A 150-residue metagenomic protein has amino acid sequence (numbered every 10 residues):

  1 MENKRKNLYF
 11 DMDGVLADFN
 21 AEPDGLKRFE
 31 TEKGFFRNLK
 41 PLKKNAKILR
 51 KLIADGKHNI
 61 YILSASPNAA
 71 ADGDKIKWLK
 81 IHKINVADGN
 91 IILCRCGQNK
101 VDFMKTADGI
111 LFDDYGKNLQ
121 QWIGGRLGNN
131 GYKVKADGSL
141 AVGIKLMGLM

Functional and structural regions predicted by a protein language model:
M1-K40: Active-site neighborhood of HAD-like aspartate-dependent phosphohydrolases
N7, I92-W122: Conserved Lys-Pro-Asp/Glu-containing loop-to-beta segment of HAD-superfamily phosphomonoesterases, centered on
D11, L63-A65, F112: Short hydrophobic segments within beta-strands
A17-F19, I60, A69-G73, N99-D102 (+2 more regions): Short catalytic/ligand-binding loop motif for oxyanion handling, primarily in non-cytosolic enzymes, centered on
K27-Y61, A70-G73: Short, acidic loop-to-helix structural element flanking the phosphoryl-transfer center in phosphate-processing enzymes
L63-P67, I76, H82-D102: A short, structured active-site edge motif that brings together acidic residues
I110-M150: Acidic, Mg2+-coordinating phosphoryl-transfer loop and its flanking beta/alpha structural elements, shared across
